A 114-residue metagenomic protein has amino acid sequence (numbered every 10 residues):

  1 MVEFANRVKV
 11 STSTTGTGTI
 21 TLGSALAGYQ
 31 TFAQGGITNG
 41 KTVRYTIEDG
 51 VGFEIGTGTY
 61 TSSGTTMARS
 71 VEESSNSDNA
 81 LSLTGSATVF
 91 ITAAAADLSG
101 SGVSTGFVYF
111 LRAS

Functional and structural regions predicted by a protein language model:
M1-Y29, E73-S114: Glycine-rich, low-complexity segments
E3, E48, E54, E72-E73: Glutamate identity and glutamate-enriched acidic tracts
K9, I37, G50-G52, T65 (+1 more regions): Short linear sequence elements within intrinsically disordered, low-complexity coil regions
T12-G16, T59-G64: Short, ordered beta-strand-loop transition motifs
A33-Y60: Ser/Thr/Gly-rich low-complexity blocks that favor extended beta-strand/coil architectures
K41, S63-T65, A87-T88: Short, low-complexity, polar/charged sequence segments that are solvent-exposed and flexible
Y45, R69-S70, V103-S104: Residue-level detection of beta-strand scaffold positions
S62-E72: Short, solvent-exposed secondary-structure boundary/capping segments
